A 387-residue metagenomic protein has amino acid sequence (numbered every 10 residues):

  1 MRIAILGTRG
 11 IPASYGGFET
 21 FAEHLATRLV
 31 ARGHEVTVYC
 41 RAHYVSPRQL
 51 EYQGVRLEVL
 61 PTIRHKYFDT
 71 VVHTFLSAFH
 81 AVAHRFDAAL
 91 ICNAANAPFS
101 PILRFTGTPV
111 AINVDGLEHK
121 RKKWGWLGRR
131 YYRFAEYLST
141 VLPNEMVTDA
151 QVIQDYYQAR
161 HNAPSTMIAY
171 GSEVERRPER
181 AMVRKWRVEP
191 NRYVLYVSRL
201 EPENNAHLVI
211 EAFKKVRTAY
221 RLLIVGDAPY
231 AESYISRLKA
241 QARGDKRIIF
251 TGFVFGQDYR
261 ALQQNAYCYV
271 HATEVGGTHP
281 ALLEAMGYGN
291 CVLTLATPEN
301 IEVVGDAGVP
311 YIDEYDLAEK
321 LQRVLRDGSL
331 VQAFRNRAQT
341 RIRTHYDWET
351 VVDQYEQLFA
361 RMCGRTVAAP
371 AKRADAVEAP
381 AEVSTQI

Functional and structural regions predicted by a protein language model:
A4, R184-R217, L223: Conserved donor-binding/catalytic core segment of Leloir-type glycosyltransferases
T8-S14, R28-H65, V152-Q158, A228-Y230 (+1 more regions): N-terminal strand-loop element at the rim of the active site of nucleotide-sugar-dependent glycosyltransferases
D69-V82, F86-D115, G277: An aromatic- and histidine-rich active-site surface loop
F79-V82, G128-M146, L238: Membrane-proximal helix-turn-helix segments that form the acceptor-binding/catalytic region of lipid-linked
I235-R260: Nucleotide-activated donor-binding/catalytic signature segment of Leloir-type glycosyltransferases, i.e., the conserved
E274: Aromatic "clamp/platform" in nucleotide-sugar-dependent glycosyltransferases that forms part of the donor/acceptor
L282, G287, C291-T294: Short hydrophobic beta-strand element within catalytic cores of glycosyltransferases and related nucleotide-activated
I301-A333: Change "using UDP/GDP/dTDP sugars" to "using nucleotide sugars
